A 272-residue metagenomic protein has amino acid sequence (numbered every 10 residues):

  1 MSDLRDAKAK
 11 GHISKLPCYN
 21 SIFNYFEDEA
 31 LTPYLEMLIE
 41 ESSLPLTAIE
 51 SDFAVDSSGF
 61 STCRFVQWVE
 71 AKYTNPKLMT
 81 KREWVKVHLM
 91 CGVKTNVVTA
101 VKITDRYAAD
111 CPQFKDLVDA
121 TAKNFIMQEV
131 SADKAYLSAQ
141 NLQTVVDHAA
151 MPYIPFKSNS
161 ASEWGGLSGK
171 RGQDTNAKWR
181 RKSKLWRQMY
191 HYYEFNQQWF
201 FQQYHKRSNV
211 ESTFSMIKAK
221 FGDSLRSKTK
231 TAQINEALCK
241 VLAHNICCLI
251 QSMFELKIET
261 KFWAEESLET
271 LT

Functional and structural regions predicted by a protein language model:
M1-G11: DNA-recognition alpha helix
S2, G92-N96, G222: Short connector loops/turns at beta-strand edges and beta->alpha or beta->beta junctions
A9-I13, K228-T229: Short, surface-exposed loop/turn segments at secondary-structure junctions
K15-S21, K157: Long, charge-dense
N20-H148, V241: Polybasic low-complexity intrinsically disordered regions
K134, I154-K157, I246: Active-site proximal loops enriched in glycine and acidic residues that flank catalytic Cys/His/Asp and coordinate
A139-M216: Helix-centered, glycine/charged polyanion-binding patches within enzymatic domains that contact phosphate-containing
Y192, N196-T272: Basic, amphipathic alpha-helical segments enriched in Lys/Arg and hydrophobic/aromatic residues
